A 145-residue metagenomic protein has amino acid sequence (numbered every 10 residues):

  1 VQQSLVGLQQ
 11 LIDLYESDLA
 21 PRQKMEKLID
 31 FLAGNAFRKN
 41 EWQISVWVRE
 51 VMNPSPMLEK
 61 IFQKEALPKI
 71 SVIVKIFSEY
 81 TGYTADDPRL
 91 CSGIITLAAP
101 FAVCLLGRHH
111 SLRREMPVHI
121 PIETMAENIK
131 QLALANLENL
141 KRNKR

Functional and structural regions predicted by a protein language model:
V1-K27: Amphipathic alpha-helical linker/stalk segments
G7-L14, V46, E50, P100 (+2 more regions): Solvent-exposed, amphipathic alpha-helical segments
I12-S17, L28-G34, M57-Q63: A ubiquitous short alpha-helical element
Q23, K27, F31-R38, L67-E79 (+3 more regions): C-terminal peripheral helix-coil segments that are non-catalytic and often amphipathic
Q23, W42-S45, K60, P88 (+1 more regions): Short, solvent-exposed positions on alpha-helices
F37-K60, R108-R114: Amphipathic alpha-helical segments used for helix-helix packing
